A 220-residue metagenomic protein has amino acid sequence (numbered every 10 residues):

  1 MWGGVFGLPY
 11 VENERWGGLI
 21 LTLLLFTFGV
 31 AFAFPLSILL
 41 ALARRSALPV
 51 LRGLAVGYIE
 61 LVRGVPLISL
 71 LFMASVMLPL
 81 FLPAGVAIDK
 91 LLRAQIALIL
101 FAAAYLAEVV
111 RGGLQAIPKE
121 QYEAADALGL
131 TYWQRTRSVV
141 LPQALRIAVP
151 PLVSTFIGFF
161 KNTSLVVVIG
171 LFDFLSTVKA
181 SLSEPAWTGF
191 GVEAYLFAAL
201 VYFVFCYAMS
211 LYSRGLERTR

Functional and structural regions predicted by a protein language model:
M1-R220: Transmembrane alpha-helices and adjacent helix-loop boundaries
